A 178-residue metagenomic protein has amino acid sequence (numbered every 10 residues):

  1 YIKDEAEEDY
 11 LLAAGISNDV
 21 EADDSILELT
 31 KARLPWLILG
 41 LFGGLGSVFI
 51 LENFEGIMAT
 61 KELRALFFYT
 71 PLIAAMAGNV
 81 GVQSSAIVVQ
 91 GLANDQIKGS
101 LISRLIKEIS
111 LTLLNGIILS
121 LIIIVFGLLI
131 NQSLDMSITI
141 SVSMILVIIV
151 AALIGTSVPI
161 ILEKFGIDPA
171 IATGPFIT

Functional and structural regions predicted by a protein language model:
Y1-Y69: Cytosolic regulatory modules rich in charged/polar residues
I2-L29, V82-I106, L162-K164: Non-transmembrane, extramembrane segments of multi-pass ion/lipid transporters
D19-G40, G99-I117, I140-S141: Soluble-to-membrane junctions at the N-terminal ends of transmembrane alpha-helices in multi-pass ion-transporting
W36-G44, Y69-I73, A77, L111 (+10 more regions): Alpha-helical transmembrane segments in multi-pass membrane proteins
F54, F68-I87: Charged, alpha-helical coiled-coil and linker scaffolds that mediate dimerization/oligomerization and interdomain
F54-T70, N131-V142, A172: Membrane-water interface of transmembrane alpha-helices in multipass transporters/channels
E55-G56, G127-Q132, E163-I167: Short helix-capping/hinge motifs at transmembrane helix termini and TM-loop junctions
I161-T178: Interfacial loop-to-transmembrane junctions
